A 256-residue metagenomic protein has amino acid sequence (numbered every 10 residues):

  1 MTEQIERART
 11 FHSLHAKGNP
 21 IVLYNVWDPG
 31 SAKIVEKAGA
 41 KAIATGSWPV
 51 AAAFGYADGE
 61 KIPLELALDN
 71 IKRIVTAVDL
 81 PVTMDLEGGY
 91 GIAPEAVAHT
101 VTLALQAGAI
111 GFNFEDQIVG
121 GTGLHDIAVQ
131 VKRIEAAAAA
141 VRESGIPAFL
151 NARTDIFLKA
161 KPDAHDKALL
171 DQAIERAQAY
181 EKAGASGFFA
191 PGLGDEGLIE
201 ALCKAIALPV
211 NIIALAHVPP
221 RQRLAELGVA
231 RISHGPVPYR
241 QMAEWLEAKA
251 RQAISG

Functional and structural regions predicted by a protein language model:
T2-M84, G88-A248, Q252-A253: Alpha/beta enzyme core
